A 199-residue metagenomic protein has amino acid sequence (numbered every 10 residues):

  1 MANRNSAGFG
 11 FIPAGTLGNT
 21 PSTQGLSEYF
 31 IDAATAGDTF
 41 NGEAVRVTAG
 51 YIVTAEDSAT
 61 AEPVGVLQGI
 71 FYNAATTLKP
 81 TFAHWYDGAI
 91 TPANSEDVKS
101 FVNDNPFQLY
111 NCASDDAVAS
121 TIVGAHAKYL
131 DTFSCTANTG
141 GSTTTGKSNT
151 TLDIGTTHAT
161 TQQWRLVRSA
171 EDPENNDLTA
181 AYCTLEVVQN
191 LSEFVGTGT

Functional and structural regions predicted by a protein language model:
M1-T199: Surface-exposed, low-hydrophobicity beta-strand/loop segments enriched in small/polar/acidic residues
